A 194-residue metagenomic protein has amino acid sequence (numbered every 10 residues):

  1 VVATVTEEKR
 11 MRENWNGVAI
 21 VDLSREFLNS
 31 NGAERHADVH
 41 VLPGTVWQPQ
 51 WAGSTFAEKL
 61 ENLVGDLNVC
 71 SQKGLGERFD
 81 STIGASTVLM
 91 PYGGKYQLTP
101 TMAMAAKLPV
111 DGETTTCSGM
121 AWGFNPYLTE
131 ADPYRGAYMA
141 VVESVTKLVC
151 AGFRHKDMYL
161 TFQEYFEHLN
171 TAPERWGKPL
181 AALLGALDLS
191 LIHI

Functional and structural regions predicted by a protein language model:
V1-I192: Glycine/proline-enriched, intrinsically flexible loops and inter-domain linkers
